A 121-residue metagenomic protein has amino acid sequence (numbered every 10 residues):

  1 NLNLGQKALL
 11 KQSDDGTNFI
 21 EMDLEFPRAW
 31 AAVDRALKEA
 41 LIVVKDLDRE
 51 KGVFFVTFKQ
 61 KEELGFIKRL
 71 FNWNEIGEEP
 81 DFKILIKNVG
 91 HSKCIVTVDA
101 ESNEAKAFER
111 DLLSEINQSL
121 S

Functional and structural regions predicted by a protein language model:
N1-S121: Ser/Thr-rich, low-complexity intrinsically disordered terminal regions
